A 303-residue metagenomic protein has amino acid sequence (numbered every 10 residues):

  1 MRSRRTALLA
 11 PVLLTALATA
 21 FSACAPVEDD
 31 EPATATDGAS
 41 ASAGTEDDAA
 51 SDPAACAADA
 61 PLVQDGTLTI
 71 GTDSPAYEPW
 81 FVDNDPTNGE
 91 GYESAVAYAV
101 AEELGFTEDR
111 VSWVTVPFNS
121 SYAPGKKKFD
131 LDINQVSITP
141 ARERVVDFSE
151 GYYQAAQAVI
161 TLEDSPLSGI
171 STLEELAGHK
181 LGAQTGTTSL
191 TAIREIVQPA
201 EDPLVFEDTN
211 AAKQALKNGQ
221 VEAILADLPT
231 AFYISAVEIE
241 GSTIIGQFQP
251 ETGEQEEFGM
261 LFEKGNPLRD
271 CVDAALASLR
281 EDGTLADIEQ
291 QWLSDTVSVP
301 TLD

Functional and structural regions predicted by a protein language model:
L17-A23: C-terminal motif of bacterial Sec signal peptides marking the signal peptidase cleavage site
C24-P53: Short, low-complexity, disordered segments immediately C-terminal to signal peptides in bacterial exported proteins
A25, G44-A50, S94, E102-E103 (+2 more regions): Extended ligand-binding regions for polar small-molecule ligands
A50-I133: Extracytoplasmic small-molecule ligand-binding "clamshell" domains of the periplasmic binding protein/Venus flytrap
S74, Q154-T161, A236-A274, D295-D303: Periplasmic-binding protein-like
G89-L104, V136-I138, Q154-K213, A223-Y233 (+1 more regions): Bilobed "Venus flytrap"/periplasmic-binding protein-like clamshell domains and structurally analogous long
R110-L173: Acidic, polar ligand-binding/catalytic clefts
S120, V136-V145, R194-E195, E222-E254: A ligand-binding cleft/hinge motif common to bilobed small-molecule-binding domains
